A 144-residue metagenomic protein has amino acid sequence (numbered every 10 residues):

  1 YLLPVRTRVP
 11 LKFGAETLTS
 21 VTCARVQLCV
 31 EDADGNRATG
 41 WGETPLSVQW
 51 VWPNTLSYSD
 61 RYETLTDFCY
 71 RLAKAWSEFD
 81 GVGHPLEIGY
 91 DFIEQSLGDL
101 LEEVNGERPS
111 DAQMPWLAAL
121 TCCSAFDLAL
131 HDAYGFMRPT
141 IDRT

Functional and structural regions predicted by a protein language model:
Y1-Q27: Short, Gly/Pro- and small/polar-rich lid/capping loops
L3, E31-A33, P45-Q49: Generic structural motif
T22-D32, G42-T44: Short beta-strand elements
A38-M137: Metal- or metallocofactor-binding catalytic centers and their adjacent structured scaffolds across diverse enzyme
I141-T144: Flexible, glycine/charged-enriched surface loops at secondary-structure junctions
